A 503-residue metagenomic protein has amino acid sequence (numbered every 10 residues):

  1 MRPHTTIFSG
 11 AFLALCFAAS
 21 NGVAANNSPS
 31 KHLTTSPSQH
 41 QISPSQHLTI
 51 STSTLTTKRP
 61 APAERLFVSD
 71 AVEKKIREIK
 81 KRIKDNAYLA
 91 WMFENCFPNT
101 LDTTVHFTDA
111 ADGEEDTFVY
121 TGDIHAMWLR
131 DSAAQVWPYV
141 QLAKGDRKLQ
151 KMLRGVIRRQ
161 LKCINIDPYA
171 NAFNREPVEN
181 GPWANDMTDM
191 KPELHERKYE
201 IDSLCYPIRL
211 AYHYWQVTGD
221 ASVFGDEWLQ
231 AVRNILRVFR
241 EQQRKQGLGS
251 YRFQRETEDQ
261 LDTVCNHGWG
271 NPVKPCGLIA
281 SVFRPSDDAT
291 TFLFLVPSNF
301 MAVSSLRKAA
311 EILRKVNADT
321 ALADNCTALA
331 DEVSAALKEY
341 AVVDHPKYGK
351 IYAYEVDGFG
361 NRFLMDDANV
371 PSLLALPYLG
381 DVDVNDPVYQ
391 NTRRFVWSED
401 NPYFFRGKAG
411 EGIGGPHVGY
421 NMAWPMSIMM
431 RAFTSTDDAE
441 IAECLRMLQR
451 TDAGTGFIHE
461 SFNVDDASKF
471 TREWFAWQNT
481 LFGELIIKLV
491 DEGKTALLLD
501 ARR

Functional and structural regions predicted by a protein language model:
S9-A18: Bacterial N-terminal signal peptides
S28, S36-S38, S43-S45, S51: Intrinsic disorder
L48-R130: Low-complexity, Ser/Thr/Pro/Gly-enriched N-terminal "stalk/linker" regions
A71-D85, A134-R147, Y206-A221, F300-D319 (+3 more regions): Well-ordered alpha-helical scaffold segments within catalytic/enzyme domains
M92, R147-C163, A221-R240, A309 (+4 more regions): Extended, well-ordered alpha-helical scaffold segments
H125-L153, I157-L261, A476-V490: Aromatic-rich carbohydrate-recognition surfaces in CAZymes
L129, P168-Y169, F173-E176, P182 (+4 more regions): Extended ligand-binding clefts on enzyme/binding-domain cores
D186-P192, R197-E200, F363-D383, N421-R503: C-terminal capping/lid segments that line or modulate ligand- or cofactor-binding pockets
